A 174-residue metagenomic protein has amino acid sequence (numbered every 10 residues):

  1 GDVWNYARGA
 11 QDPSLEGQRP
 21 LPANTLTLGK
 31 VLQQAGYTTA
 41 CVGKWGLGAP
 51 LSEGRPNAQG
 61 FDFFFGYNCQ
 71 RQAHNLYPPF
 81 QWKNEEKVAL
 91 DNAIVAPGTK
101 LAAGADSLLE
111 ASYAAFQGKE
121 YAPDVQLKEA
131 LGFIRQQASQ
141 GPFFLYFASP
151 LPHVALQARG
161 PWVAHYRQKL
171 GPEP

Functional and structural regions predicted by a protein language model:
G1-P174: Formylglycine-dependent sulfatase
